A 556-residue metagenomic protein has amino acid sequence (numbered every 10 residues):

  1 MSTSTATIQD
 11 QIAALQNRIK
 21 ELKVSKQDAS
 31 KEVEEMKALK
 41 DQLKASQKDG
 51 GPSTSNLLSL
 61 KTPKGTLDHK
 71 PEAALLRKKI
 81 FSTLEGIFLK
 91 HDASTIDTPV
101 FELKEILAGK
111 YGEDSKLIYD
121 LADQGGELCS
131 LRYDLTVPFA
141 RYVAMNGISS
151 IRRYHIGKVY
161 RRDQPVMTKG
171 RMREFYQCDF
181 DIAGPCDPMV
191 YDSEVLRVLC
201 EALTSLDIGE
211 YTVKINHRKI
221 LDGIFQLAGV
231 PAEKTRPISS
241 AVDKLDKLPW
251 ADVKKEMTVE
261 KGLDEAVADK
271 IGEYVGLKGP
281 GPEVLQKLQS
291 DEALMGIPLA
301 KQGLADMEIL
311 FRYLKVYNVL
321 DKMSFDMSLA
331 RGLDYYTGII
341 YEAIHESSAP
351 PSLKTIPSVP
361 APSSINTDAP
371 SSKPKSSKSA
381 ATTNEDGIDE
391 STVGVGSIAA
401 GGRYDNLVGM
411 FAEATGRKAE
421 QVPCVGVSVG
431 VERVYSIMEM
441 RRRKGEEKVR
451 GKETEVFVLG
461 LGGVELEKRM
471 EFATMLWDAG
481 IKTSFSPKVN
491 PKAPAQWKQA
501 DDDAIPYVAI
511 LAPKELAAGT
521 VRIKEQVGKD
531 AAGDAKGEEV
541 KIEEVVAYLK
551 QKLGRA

Functional and structural regions predicted by a protein language model:
S2-T3, Q9-L76, A122, P231 (+1 more regions): Auxiliary tRNA-acceptor-end handling modules of aminoacyl-tRNA synthetases
T3-D10, K31-E34, E233, L248 (+5 more regions): Alpha-helix boundary/N-cap detector
L22-S25, Q42-D49, L227, K244-L248 (+3 more regions): Surface-exposed polar/charged interaction patches
E34, V100-F101, I215, P237 (+2 more regions): Proline- and acidic/polar-enriched loop/turn elements at helix boundaries
L43-V137, M145, R173, P188 (+2 more regions): TRNA-binding/sensing appendages of the translation machinery
L76-H91, E102-E105, L135-G147, I151 (+3 more regions): Positively charged, Gly/Ser-enriched RNA/tRNA-binding surfaces
K116-G126, V230-T258, H345-A349: Acidic, His- and aromatic-enriched active-site or binding-groove loops in soluble protein domains that engage sugars
V213-I224, G229: Glycine-rich, mobile lid/loop segments that gate access to catalytic sites or pores
